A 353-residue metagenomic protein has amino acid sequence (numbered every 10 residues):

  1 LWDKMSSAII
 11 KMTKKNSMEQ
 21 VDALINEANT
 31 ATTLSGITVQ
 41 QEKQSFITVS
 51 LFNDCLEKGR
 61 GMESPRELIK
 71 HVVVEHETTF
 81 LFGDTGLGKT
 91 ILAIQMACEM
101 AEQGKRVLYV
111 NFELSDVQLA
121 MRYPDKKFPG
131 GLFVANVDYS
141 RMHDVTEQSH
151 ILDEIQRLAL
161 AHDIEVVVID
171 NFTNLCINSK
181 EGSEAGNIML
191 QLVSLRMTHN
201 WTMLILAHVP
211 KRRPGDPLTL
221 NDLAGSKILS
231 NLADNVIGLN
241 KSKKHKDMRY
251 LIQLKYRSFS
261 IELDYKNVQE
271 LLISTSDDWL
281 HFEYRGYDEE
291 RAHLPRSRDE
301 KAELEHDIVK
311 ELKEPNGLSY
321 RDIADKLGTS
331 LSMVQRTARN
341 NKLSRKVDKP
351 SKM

Functional and structural regions predicted by a protein language model:
D3-K11, K352: Short, positively charged and aromatic/hydrophobic N-terminal segments
M18-T48, L160-D163, T198, S242-M353: C-terminal regions of RecA-like/P-loop NTPase motor modules
Q40-L68: N-terminal pre-Walker A segment at the start of P-loop NTPase domains
E63-S64, L68-I69, V74, T85 (+1 more regions): Conserved inter-motif catalytic segment of the P-loop NTP-binding fold
E75-T79: Pre-Walker A (Motif I) flank of P-loop NTPase domains
F80-L81, G86, I91, S183-W279: Phosphate-binding/switch region of NTP-binding enzymes
L92, M96: Hydrophobic positions on the alpha1 helix immediately C-terminal to the Walker A/P-loop
A101: Gly/Ala-rich phosphate-binding loop of Rossmann-like dinucleotide-binding domains, activating on the conserved
